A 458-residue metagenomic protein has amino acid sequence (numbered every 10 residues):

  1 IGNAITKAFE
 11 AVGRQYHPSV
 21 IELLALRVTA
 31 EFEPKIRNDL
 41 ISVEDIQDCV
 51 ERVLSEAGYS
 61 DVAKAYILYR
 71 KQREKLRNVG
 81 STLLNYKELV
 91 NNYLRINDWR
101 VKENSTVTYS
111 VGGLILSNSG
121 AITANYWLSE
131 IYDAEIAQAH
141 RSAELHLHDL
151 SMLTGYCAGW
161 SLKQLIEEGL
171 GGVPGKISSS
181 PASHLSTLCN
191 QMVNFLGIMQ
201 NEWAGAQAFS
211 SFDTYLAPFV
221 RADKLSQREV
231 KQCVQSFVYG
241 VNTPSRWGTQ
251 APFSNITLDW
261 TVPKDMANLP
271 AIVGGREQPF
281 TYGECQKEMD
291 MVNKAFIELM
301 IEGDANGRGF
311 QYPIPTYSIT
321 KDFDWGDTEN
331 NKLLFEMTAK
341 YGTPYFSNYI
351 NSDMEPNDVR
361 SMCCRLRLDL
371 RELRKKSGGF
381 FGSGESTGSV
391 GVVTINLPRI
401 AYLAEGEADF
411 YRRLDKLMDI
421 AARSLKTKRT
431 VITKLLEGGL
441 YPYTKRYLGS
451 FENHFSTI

Functional and structural regions predicted by a protein language model:
I1-L89: Charged, amphipathic alpha-helical regulatory modules used for macromolecular assembly or allosteric control
Q72-L76, T82-S456: Conserved catalytic cores of very large enzyme subunits
